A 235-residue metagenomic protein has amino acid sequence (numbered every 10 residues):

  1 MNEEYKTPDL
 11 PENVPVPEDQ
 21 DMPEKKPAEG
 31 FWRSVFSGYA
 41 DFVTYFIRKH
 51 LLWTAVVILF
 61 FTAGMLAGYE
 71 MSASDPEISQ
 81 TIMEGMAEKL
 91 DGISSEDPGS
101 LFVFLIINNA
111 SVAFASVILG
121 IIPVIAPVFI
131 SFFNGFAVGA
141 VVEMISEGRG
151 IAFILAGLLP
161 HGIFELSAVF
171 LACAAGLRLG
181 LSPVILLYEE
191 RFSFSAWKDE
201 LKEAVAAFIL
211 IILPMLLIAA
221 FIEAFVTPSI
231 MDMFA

Functional and structural regions predicted by a protein language model:
M1-G30: Soluble N-terminal domains of membrane-associated systems
W32-L51, S100, S111, R191-K202: Cytosolic juxtamembrane amphipathic/interface segments immediately preceding and feeding into a transmembrane helix
S34-G38, T81-A115, V138, S146-I151: Interfacial loop/helix-cap signal at membrane boundaries in integral membrane proteins
T44-T62, V205-I209: Alpha-helical transmembrane segments and their helix-start/interface "positive-inside/aromatic belt" motifs in integral
V56-Y69, L213, L217-A220: Hydrophobic core segments of alpha-helical transmembrane domains in multi-pass membrane transport and ion-translocation
M65-D91, F132-F133: Interfacial/capping segments of alpha-helical transmembrane domains
P127-E147: Small-polar-interrupted transmembrane alpha-helices in polytopic inner-membrane proteins
A175-A235: Terminal transmembrane helical module of multi-pass membrane proteins
